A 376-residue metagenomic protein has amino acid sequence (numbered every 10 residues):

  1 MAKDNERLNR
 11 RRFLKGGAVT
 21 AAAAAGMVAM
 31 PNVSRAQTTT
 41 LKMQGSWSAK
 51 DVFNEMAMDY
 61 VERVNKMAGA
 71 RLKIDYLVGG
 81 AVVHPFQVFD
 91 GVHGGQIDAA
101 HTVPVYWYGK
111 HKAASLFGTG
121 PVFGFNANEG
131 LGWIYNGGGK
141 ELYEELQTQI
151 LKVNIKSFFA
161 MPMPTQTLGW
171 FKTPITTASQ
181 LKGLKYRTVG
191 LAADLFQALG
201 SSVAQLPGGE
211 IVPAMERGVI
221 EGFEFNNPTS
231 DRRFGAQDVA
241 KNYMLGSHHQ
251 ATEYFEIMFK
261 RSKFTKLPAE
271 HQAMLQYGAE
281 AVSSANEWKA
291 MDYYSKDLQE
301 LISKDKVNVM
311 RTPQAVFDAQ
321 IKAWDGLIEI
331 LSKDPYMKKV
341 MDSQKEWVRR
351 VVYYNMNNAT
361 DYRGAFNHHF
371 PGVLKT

Functional and structural regions predicted by a protein language model:
A2-G132, E145-T376: N-terminal secretory/targeting leader peptides
K140-L142: Core domains of carbohydrate- and sulfate-ester-processing enzymes
